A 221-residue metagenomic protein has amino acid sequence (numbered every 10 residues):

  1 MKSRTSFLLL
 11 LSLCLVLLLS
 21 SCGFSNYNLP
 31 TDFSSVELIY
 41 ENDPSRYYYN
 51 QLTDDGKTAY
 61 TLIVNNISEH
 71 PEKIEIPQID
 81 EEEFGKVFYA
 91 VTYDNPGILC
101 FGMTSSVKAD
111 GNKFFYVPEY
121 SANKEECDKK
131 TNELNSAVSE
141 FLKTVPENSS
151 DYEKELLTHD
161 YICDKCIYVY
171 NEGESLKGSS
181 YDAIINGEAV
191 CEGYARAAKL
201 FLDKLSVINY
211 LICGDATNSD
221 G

Functional and structural regions predicted by a protein language model:
M1-L9: Bacterial N-terminal signal peptides that target proteins for export
L11-L15: Hydrophobic helical h-region of N-terminal Sec-dependent signal peptides in bacterial secretory/periplasmic proteins
L18-S21: C-terminal motif of bacterial Sec signal peptides marking the signal peptidase cleavage site
G23-S150: N-terminal accessory/pre-domain segments preceding catalytic cores
A122, D164-V169, A189-C191, A216-S219: Solvent-exposed loop/turn segments at secondary-structure junctions within structured extracellular/periplasmic domains
E126-A183: Secondary-structure boundary elements
S175-D182, A189, G193-L200: Conserved active-site-adjacent core of cysteine acyl-enzyme catalytic domains
G193-G221: Hydrophobic/aromatic-rich core segments of domains that either
